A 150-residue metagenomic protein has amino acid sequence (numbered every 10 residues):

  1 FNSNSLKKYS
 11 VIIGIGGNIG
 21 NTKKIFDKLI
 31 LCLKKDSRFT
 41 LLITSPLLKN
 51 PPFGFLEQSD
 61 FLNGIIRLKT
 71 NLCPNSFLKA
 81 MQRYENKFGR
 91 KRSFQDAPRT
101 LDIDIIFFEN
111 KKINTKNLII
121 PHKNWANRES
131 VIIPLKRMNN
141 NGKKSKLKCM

Functional and structural regions predicted by a protein language model:
F1, P51-F61, L72-M150: Flexible, gly/pro- and Lys/Arg-enriched active-site loops
S3-I15, I19-S93, E109-N110: Nucleotide and nucleotide-moiety/phosphate-recognizing core
